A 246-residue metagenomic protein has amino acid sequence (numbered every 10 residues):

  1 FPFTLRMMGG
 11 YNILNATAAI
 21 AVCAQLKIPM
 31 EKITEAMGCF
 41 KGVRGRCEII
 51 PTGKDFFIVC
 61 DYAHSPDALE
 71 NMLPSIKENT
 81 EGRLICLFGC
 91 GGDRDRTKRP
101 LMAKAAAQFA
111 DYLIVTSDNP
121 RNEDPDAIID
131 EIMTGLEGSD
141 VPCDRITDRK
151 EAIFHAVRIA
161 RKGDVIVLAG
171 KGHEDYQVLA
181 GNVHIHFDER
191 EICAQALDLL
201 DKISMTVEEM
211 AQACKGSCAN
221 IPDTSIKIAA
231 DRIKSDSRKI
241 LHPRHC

Functional and structural regions predicted by a protein language model:
P2-M8, F56-C60, I233: Short pre-catalytic strand/loop immediately N-terminal to key active-site residues, enriched for Gly-Thr
N12: Conserved phosphate/anionic-ligand binding catalytic regions in large, soluble enzymes, centered on
A18-A229: ATP-dependent carboxylate-amine ligase
D223-C246: Extracellular/luminal Protease-associated
